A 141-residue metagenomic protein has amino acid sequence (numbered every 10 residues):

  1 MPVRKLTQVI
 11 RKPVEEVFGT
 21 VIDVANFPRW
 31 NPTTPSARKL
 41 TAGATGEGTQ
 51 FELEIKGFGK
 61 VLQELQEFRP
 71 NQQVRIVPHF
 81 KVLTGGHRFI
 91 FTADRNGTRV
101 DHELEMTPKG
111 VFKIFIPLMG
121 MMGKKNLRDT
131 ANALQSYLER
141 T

Functional and structural regions predicted by a protein language model:
M1-T41: Hydrophobic ligand-binding cavity/cleft-lining segments
P2-V9, Q50, K60, Q73 (+2 more regions): Intrinsic-disorder/low-complexity, polar/charged segments enriched in Ser/Thr/Lys/Arg/Asp/Glu/Gln
T7-R11, R38, E52-E54, E64 (+2 more regions): Generic structural detector for well-ordered beta-strands
R11-E15, E67-N71, I90-R99, R140-T141: A short, structured loop/turn motif at beta-sheet edges
E15-F18, R128, N132: Amphipathic alpha-helical segments that line or abut small-molecule/effector binding pockets and mediate allosteric
R38-L83, D129-T141: Glycine-rich portal/gate segments that line the openings of hydrophobic small-molecule binding cavities
H79-D129, S136: Beta-strand/loop substructures that line and gate deep hydrophobic ligand-binding cavities in soluble
